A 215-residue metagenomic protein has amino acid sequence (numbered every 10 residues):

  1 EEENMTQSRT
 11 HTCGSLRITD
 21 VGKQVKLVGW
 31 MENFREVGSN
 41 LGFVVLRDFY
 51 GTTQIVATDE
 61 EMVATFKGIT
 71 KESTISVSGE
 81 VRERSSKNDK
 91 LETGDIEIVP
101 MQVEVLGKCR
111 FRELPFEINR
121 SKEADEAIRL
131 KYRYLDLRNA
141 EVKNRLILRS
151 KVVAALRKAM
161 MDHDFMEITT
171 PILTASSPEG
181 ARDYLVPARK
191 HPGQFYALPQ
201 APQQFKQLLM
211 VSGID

Functional and structural regions predicted by a protein language model:
E1-D215: Class II aminoacyl-tRNA synthetase catalytic cores and aaRS-like
